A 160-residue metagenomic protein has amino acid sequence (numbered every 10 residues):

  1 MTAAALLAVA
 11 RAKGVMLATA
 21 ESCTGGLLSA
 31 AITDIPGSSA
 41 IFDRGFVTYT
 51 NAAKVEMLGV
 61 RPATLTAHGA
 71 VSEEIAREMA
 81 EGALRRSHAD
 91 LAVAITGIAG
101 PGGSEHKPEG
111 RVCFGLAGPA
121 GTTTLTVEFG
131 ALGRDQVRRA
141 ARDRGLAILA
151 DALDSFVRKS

Functional and structural regions predicted by a protein language model:
M1-S160: Short alpha-helical segments enriched in small residues
